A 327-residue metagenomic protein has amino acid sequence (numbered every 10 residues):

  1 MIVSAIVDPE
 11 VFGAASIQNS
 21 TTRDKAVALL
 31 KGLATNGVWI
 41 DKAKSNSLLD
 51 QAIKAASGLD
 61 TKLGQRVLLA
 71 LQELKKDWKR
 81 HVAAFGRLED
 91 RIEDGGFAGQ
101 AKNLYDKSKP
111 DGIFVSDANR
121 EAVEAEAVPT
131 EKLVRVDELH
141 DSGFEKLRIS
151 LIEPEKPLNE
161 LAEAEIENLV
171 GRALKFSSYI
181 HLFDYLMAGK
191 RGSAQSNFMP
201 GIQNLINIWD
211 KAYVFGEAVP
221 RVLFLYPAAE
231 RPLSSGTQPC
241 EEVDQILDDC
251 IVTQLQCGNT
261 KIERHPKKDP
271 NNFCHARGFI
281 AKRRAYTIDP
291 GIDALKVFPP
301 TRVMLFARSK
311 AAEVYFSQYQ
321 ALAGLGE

Functional and structural regions predicted by a protein language model:
M1-G171, A188, G192-E327: PLD/PLD-like phosphodiesterase catalytic module centered on the HKD motif
A173-Y179: Secondary-structure "cap/kink" motif recognition
